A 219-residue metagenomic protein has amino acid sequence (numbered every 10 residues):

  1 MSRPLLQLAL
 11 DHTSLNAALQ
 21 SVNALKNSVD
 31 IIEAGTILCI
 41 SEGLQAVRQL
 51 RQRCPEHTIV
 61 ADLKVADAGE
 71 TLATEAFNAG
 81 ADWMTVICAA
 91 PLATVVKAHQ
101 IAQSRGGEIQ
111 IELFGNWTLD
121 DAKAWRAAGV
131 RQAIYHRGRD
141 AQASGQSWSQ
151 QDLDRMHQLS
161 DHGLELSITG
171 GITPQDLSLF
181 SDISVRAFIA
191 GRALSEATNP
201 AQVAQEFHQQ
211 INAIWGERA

Functional and structural regions predicted by a protein language model:
M1-E70, N78, I109, S195-A197 (+2 more regions): Conserved N-terminal beta1-alpha1 strand-loop-helix module at the mouth
S2-L6, A68-G163: Conserved anion-binding
D11-H12, A61-E70, E112-W117, E165-Q175: Glycine-rich beta-to-alpha transition loops that act as phosphate-gripper elements at the mouths of alpha/beta enzyme
K26, V47-C54, V96-G106, R126 (+2 more regions): Surface-exposed amphipathic alpha-helices with a cationic face
N27, A79, A128, D182-I183: Structural motif
T36, C88, L113, R137-G138 (+2 more regions): Short secondary-structure boundary segments
A98, S149, S181-I183, A193-A219: C-terminal helical cap(s) of enzyme catalytic domains, especially alpha/beta-barrels
Q150-D182, A187-L194: A C-terminal functional module that forms or caps the active site or interfaces directly with catalytic machinery
